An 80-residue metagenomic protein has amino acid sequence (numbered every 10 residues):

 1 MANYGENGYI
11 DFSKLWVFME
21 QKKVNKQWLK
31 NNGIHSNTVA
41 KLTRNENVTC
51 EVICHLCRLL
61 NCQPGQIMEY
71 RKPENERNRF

Functional and structural regions predicted by a protein language model:
M1-Q27: A short, Lys/Arg-rich alpha-helix, primarily the initiator
F18, N32, L42, Y70: Residues in the recognition helix of alpha-helical DNA-binding motifs
M19, K30, C57: The alpha-helix within a helix-turn-helix
W28, T38, Q66: Residues in the helix-turn-helix
G33-V48: Recognition helix of helix-turn-helix/homeodomain-like DNA-binding domains that insert into the DNA major groove
N45-R58: Short, basic-rich loop-to-helix N-cap that marks the start of a DNA-contacting helix
N61-E76: Short C-terminal boundary/hinge segments that cap the last helix of small helical domains
